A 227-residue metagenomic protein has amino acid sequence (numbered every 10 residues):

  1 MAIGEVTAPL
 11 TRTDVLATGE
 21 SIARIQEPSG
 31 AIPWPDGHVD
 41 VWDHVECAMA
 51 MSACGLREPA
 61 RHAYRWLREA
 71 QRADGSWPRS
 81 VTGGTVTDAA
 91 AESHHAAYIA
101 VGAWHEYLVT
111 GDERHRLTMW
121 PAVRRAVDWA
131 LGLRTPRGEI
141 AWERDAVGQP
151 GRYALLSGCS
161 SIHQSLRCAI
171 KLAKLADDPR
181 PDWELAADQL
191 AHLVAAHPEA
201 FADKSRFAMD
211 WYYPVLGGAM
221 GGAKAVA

Functional and structural regions predicted by a protein language model:
M1, Q26-G30, E46, V109 (+2 more regions): Generic signal for short, ordered secondary-structure residues within or immediately flanking folded domains
M1-A8, V45-P59, Y98-H115, S160-D178 (+1 more regions): Well-ordered alpha-helical scaffold segments within catalytic/enzyme domains
M1-W42, A53-W77, R124, A130 (+1 more regions): Low-complexity, Ser/Thr/Pro/Gly-enriched N-terminal "stalk/linker" regions
G4, S29-P33, G84-A89, G148-R152: A short, mixed-charge helix-start or loop-turn motif at secondary-structure junctions
L10, L16-A17, W34-G37, S93 (+2 more regions): Extended ligand-binding clefts on enzyme/binding-domain cores
H38-S52, G151-A154: Alpha-helical scaffold segments that form or flank carboxylate-/histidine-based iron centers
G55-V127, L131-R134: Helix-terminus loop motifs that line ligand-binding clefts
